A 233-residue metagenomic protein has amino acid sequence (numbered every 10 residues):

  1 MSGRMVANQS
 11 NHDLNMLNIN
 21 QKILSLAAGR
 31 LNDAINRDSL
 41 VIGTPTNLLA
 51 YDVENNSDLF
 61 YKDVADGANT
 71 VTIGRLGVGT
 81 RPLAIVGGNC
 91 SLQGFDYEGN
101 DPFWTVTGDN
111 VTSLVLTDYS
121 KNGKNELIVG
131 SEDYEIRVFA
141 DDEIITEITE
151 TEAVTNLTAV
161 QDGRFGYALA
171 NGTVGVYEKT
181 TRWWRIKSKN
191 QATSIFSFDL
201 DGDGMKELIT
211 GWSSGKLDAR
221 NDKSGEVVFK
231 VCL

Functional and structural regions predicted by a protein language model:
M1-L233: Beta-propeller-forming repeat regions
